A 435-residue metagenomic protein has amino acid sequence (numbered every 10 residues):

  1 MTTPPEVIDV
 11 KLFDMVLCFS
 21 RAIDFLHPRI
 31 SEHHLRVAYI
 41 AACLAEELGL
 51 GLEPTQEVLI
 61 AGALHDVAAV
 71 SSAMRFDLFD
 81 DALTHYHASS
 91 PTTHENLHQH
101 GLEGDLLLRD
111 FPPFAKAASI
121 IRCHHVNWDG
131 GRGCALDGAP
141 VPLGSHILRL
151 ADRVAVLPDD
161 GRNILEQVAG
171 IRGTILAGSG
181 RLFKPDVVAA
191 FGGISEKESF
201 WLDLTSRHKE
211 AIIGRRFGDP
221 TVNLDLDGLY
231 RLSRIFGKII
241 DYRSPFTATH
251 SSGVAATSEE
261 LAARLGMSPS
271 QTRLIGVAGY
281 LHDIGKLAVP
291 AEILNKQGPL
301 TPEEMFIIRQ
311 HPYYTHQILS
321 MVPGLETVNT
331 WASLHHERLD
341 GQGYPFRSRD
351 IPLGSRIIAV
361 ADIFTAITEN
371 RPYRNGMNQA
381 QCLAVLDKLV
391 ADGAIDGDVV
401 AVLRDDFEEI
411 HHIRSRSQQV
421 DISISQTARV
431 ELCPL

Functional and structural regions predicted by a protein language model:
T2-L435: Histidine- and acidic-residue-rich, metal-dependent catalytic cores
